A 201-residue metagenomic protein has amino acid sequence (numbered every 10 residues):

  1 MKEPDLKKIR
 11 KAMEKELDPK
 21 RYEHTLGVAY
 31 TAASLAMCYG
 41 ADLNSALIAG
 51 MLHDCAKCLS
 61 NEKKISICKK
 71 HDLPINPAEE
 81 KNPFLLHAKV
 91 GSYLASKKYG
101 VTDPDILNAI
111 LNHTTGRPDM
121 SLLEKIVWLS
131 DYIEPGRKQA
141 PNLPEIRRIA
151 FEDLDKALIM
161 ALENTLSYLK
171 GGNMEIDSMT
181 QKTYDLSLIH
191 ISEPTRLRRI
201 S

Functional and structural regions predicted by a protein language model:
R10-E16, C38-M160: Divalent metal-dependent catalytic cores for phosphoryl transfer on phosphate-bearing substrates
K156-G172: Long, amphipathic alpha-helical surface segments
S178-L188: Acidic/histidine-enriched, glycine/proline-rich intrinsically disordered or flexible terminal extensions
I189-T195: Conserved small/polar residues in nucleotide/adenosyl-binding loops
